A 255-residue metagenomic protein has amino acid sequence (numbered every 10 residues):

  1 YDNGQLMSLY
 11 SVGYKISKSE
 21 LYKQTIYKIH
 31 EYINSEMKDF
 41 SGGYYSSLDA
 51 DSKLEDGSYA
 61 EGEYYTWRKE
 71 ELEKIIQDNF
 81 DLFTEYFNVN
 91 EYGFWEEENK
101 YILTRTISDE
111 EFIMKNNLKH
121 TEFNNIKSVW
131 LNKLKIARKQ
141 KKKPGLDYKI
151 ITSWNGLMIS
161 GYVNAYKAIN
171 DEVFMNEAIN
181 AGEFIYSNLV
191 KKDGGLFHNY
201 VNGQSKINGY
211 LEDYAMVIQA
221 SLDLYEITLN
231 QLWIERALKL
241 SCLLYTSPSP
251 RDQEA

Functional and structural regions predicted by a protein language model:
Y1-H30, N34-M37, S41: Internal, well-ordered domain-core segments that constitute the primary functional module of diverse proteins
Y1-Y14, R68, L72, N99-T106 (+2 more regions): Well-ordered alpha-helical segments within folded domains of soluble proteins
M7, K23-N34, F80, N124-N132 (+6 more regions): Hydrophobic core segments within long, regular secondary-structure runs in both alpha- and beta-rich folds
K28-F80, F87, Y210-M216, D223: Acidic/histidine-rich catalytic neighborhood
S47-S52, G195-Q204: Short linear capping/connector segments at secondary-structure termini
Y59, E63-L157: Glycine-rich phosphate/pyrophosphate-binding loop and adjacent beta-alpha nucleotide/cofactor-binding cores
Y245-A255: Single conserved hydrophobic/aromatic residue that forms the stacking wall/gate of nucleotide- or nucleobase-binding
